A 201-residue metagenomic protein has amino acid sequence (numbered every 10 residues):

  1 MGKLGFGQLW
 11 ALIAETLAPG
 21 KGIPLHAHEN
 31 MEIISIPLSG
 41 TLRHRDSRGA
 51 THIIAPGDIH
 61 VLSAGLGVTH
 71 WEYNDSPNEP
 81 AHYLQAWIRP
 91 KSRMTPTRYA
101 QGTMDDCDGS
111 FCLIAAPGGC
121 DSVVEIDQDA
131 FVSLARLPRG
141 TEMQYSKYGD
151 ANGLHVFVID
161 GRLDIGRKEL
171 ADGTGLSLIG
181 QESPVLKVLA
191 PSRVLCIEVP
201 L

Functional and structural regions predicted by a protein language model:
M1-A27, M31-E32, Y83, M104-S146: A short glycine-rich, His/Asp/Glu-containing loop-to-beta-strand
M1-D75: Extended, compositionally biased flexible segments
K21-H28, R45-D46, W71-D75, V123-I126 (+3 more regions): Short histidine-centered beta-strand/loop micro-motifs that create catalytic or ligand/metal-coordination sites
E29-R48, P56-I59, R139, Y145-G166 (+1 more regions): Glycine- and acidic-residue-biased ligand/ion/polar-headgroup-sensing regions
R48-S63, D106-G109, I165-V188: Short acidic-glycine-tyrosine-enriched beta hairpin
G49, A64-M94, G180-L201: Ligand-binding loop in jelly-roll beta-barrel domains
G153-L154, D160, T174-I179, S192 (+1 more regions): Intrinsically disordered terminal extensions flanking catalytic oxygenase cores
